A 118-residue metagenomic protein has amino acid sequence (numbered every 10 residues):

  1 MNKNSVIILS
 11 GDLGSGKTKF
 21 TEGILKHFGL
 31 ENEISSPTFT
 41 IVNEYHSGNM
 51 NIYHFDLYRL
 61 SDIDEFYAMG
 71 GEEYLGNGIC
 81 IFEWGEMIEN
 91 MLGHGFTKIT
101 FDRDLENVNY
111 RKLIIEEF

Functional and structural regions predicted by a protein language model:
M1-N4: Phosphate-binding P-loop
V6-I8: Short hydrophobic/aromatic beta-strand immediately N-terminal to the Walker A/P-loop
S10-D12: P-loop (Walker A) phosphate-binding loop of NTP-binding proteins
K17: Conserved lysine of the Walker
K26, E72-F118: Short phosphate-coordinating micro-motif centered on Lys-Gly-acidic
L30-H46: Short beta-strand-centered segment that lines the nucleotide-binding/catalytic pocket of NTP-utilizing
R59-G76: Switch II of P-loop NTPase G domains
